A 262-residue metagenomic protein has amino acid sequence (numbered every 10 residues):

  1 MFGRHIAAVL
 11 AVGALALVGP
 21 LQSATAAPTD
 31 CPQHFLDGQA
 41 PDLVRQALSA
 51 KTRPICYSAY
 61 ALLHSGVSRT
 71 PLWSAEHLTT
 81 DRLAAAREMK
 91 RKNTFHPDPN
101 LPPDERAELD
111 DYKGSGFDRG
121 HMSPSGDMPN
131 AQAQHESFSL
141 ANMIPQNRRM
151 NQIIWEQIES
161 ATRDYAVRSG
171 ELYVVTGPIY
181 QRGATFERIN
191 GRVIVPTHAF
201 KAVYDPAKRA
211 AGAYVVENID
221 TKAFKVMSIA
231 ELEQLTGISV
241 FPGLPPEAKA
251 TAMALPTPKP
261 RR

Functional and structural regions predicted by a protein language model:
F2-I6, G13-R262: Domain-level detector for secreted/extracellular nuclease and nuclease-toxin modules, and for the ENPP-like C-terminal
